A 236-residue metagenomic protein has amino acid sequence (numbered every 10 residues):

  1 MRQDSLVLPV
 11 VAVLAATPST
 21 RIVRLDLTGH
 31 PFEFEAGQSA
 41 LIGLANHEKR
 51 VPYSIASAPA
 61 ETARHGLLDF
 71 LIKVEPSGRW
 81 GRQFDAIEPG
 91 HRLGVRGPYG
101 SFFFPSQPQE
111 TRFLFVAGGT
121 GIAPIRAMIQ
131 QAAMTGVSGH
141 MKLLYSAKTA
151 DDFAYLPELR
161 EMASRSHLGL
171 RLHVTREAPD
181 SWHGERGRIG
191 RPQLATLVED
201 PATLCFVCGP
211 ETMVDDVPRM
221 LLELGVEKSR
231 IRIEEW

Functional and structural regions predicted by a protein language model:
R2, G139-W236: Reductase modules of NAD(P)H-dependent flavoproteins
R2-H91, A147-T149, V174-E177: Ferredoxin-reductase
G97-P108: A short, basic/flexible loop-to-alpha-helix module at the beginning of a structural domain
E110, M134-H140: Conserved S-adenosyl-L-methionine
L114-F115, F206: Conserved beta-strand elements of the Class I
T120-A123, M213: Hydrophobic/small residue at the entry helix of a nucleotide-binding pocket
I122-A133: Histidine-anchored nucleotide/phosphate-binding helix
